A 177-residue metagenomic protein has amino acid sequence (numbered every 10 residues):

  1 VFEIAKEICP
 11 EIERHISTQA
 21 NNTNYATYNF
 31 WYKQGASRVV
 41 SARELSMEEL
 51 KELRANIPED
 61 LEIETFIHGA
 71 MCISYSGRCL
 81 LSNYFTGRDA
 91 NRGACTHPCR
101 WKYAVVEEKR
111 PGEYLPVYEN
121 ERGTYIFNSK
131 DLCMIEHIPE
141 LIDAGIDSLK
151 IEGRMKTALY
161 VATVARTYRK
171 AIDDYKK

Functional and structural regions predicted by a protein language model:
V1-N22, A26, V40, E48-S148 (+1 more regions): Active-site pocket-lining/capping segments in soluble small-molecule metabolic enzymes
A36: Residues lining hydrophobic/aromatic ligand-binding pockets adjacent to catalytic sites
E44: Active-site loop and adjoining helix of the penicillin-binding protein/serine DD-peptidase-beta-lactamase fold
